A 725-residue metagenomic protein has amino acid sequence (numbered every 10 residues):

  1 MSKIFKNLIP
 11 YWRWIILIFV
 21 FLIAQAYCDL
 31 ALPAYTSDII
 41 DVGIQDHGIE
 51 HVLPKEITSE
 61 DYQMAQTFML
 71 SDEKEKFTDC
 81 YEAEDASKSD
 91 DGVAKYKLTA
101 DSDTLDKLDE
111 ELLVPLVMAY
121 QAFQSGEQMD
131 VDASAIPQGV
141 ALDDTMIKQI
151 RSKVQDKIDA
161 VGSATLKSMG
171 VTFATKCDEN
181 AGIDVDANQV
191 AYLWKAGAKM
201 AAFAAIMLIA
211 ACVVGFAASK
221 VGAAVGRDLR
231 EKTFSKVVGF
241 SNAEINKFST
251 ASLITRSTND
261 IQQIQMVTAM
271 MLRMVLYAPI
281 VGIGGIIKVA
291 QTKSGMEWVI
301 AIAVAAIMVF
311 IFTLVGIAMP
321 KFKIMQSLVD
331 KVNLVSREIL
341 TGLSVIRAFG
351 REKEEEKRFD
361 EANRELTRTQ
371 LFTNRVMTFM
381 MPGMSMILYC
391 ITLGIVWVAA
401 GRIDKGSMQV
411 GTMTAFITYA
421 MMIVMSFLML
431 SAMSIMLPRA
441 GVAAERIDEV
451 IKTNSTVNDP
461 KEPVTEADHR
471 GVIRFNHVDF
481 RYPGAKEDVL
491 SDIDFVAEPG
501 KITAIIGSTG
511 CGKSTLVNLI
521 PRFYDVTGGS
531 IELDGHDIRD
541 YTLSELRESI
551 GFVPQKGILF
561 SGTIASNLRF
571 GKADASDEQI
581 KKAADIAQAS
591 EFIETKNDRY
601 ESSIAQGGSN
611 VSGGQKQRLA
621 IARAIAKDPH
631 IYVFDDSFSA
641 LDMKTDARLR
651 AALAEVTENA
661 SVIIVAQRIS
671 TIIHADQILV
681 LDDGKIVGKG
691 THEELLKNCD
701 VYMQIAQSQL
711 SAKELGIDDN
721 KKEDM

Functional and structural regions predicted by a protein language model:
M1-A201, I206, V214-A218, G222 (+11 more regions): Membrane-integrated ABC transporters
P10, I150, N242-A243, N259-T268 (+8 more regions): An intracellular "coupling" helix at the cytosolic face of ABC transporter transmembrane type-1 domains
Y11, I23-A31, A201-C212, I264-V267 (+7 more regions): Hydrophobic alpha-helical transmembrane bundles that constitute the permease/transmembrane domains of multi-pass
I15, H51, Q66-M69, K74 (+4 more regions): ABC-type nucleotide-binding domain
I16, V20, W194, A198 (+7 more regions): Internal alpha-helical transmembrane segments of multi-pass membrane proteins, especially GPCRs
I44-H51, T58-Y62, L70, I136-Q138 (+10 more regions): Short intracellular "coupling" helices and adjacent cytoplasmic loop segments at the cytosolic face of multi-pass
G284, K288-A305, V309, G316 (+2 more regions): Helix-loop-helix
